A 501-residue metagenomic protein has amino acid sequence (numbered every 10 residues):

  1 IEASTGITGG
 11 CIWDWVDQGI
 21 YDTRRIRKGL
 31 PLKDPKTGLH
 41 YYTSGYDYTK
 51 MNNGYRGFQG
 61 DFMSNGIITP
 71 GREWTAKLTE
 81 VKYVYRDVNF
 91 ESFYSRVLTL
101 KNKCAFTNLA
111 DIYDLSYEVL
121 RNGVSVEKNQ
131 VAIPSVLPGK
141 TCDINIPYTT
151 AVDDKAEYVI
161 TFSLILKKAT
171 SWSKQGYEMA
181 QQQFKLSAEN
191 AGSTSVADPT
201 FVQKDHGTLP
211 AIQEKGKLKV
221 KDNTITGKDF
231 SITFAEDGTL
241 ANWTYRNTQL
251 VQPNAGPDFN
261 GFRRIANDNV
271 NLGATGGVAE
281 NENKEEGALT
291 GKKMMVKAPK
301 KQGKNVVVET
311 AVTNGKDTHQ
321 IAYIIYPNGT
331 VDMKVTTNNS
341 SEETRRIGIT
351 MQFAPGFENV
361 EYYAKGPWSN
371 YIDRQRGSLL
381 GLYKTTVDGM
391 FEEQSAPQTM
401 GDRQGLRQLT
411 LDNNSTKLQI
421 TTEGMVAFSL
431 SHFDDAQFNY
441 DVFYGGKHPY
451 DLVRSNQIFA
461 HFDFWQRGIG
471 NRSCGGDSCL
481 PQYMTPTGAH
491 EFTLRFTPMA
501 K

Functional and structural regions predicted by a protein language model:
I1-V97, K103-D111, S116-S125: Extended substrate-binding grooves/exosites of carbohydrate-active enzymes
T99-A105, T336, R495: Short edge beta-strand/loop segments characteristic of extracellular beta-sandwich folds
T107-L115, K174, E342-G348: Short, hydrophobic/aromatic beta-strand segments
D111, V119-V131, Y177-E178, C474-G476: Short beta-strand and strand-turn-strand segments in soluble, beta-rich domains
E118, G123-I165, A169-W172: Intrinsically disordered, low-complexity Pro/Gly/Ser/Thr-rich segments with frequent PxxP/GP/PP motifs and embedded
P147-K155, K168-T170, S187-K501: Beta-strand/loop-rich accessory regions of lumenal/periplasmic or secreted enzymes, predominantly carbohydrate-active
S171-F184: Edge beta-strands of extracellular beta-sandwich domains
